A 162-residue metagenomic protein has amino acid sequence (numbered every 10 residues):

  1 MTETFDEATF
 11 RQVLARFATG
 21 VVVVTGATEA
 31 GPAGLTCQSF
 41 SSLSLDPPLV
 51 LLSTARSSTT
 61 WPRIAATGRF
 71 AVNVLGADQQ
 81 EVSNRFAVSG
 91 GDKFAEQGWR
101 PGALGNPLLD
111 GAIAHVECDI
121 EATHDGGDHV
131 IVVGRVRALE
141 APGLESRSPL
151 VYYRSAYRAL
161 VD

Functional and structural regions predicted by a protein language model:
M1-D162: Basic, polyanion-binding surface patches
